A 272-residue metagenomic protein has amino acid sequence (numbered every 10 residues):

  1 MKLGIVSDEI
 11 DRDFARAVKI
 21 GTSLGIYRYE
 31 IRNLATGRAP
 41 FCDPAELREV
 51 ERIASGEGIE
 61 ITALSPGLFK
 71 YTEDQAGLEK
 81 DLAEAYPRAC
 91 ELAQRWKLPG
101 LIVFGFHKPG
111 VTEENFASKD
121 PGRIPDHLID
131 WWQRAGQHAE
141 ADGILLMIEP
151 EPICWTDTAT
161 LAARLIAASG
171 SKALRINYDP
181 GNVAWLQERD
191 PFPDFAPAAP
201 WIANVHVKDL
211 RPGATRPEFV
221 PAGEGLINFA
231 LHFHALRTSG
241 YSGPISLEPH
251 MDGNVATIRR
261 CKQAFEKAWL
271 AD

Functional and structural regions predicted by a protein language model:
M1-G4, D11-Y27, E51, S55-G58 (+5 more regions): Histidine-acidic metal/acid-base catalytic patches
E9-D11, N33-A35, G67-K70, G105-P109 (+4 more regions): Active-site-proximal loop/turn and secondary-structure-junction residues that shape catalytic pockets, frequently
D13-K19, S55-G56, T72-I176: Active-site acidic/histidine proton-transfer and metal-coordination neighborhood in alpha/beta enzyme cores
G21, G25-D43, S65-K70: N-terminal substrate-binding region of glycoside hydrolase catalytic domains
E30-E51, G105-T112: Glycine-rich, proline-tolerant flexible connector loops at the mouths of alpha/beta enzymes
I31, I61-A63, V103, I148 (+2 more regions): Hydrophobic residues in well-ordered beta-strands that form the structural core
A35-P40, K70-Q75, P109-S118, A184-L186 (+1 more regions): A short acidic, helix-capping loop that chelates divalent metal ions and anchors anionic groups
G37, D120-H127, G223-L226: A short acidic, glycine-rich active-site loop that binds or catalyzes chemistry on phosphate/adenosine moieties
